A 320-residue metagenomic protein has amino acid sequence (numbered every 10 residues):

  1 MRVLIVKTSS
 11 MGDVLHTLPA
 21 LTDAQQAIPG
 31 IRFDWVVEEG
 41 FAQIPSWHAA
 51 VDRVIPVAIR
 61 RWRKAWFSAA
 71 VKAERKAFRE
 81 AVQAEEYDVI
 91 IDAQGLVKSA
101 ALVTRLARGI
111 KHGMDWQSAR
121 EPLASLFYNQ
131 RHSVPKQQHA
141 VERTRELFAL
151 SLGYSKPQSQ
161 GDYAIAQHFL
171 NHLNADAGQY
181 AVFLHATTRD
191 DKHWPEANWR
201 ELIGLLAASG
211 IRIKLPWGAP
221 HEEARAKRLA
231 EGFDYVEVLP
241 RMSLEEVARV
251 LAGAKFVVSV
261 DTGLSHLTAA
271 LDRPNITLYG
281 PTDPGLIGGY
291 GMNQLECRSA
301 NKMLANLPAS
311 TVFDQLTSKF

Functional and structural regions predicted by a protein language model:
M1-F320: Catalytic machinery of carbohydrate-active enzymes, primarily nucleotide-sugar-dependent glycosyltransferases
